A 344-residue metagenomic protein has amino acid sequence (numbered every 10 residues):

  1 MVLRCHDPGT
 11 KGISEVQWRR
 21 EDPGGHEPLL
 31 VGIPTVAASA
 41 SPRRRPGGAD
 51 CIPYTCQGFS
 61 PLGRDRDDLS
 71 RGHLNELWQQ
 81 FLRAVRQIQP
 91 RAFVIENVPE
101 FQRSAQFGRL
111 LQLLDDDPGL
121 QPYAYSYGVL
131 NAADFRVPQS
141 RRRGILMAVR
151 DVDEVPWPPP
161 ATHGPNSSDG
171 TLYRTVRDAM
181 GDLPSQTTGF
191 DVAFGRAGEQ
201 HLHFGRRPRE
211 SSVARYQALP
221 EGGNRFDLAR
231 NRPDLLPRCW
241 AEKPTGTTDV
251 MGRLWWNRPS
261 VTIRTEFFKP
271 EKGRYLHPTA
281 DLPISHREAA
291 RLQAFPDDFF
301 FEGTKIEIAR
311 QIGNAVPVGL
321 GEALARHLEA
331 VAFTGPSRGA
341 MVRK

Functional and structural regions predicted by a protein language model:
M1-G32: SAM cofactor-binding core of SAM-dependent methyltransferases, primarily the Rossmann-like beta-alpha-beta module
L3-D7, N75, G108, H286: Short, surface-exposed alpha-helical segments at coil->helix boundaries
C5, G9, Q106-F107, R142 (+1 more regions): Residues at alpha-helix caps and immediate loop-helix transition turns in enzyme cores, especially N- and C-cap
P23, C51, V94-I95: Generic enzyme active-site microenvironment
G25-D50: Short amphipathic alpha-helices and their capping/turn segments at secondary-structure boundaries
A38-G47, Q57-K243: Class I S-adenosyl-L-methionine
E199-K344: C-terminal target-recognition/interaction regions appended to catalytic cores
